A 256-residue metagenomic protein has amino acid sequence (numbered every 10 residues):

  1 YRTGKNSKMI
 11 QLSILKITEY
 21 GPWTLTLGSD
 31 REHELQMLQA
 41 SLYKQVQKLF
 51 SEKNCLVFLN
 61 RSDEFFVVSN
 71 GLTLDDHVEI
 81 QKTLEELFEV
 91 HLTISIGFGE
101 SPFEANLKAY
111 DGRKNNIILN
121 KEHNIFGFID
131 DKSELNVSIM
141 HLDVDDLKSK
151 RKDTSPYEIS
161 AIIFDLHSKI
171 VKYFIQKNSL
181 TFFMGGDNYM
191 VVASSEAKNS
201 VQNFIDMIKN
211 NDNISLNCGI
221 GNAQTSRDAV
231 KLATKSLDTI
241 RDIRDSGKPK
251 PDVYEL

Functional and structural regions predicted by a protein language model:
Y1-L256: Regulatory and interdomain segments flanking nucleotide-handling catalytic cores in signaling/defense enzymes
